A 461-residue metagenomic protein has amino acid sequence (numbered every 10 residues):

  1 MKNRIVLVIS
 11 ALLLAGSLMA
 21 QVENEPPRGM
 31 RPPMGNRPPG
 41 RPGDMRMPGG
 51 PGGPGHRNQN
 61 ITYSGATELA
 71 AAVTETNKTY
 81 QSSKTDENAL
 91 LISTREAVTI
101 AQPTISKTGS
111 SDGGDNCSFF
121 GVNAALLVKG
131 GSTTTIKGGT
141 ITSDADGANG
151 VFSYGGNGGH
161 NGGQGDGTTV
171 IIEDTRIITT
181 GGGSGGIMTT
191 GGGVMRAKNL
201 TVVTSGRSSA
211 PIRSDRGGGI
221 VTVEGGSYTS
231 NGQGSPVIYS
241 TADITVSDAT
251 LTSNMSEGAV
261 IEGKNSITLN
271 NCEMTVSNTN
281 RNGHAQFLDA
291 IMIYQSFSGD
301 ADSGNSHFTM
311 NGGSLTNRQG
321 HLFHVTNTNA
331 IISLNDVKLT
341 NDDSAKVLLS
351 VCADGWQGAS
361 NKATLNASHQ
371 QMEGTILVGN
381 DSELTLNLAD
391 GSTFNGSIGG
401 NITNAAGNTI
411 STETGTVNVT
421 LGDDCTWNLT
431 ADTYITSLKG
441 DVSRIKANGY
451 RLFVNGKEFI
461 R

Functional and structural regions predicted by a protein language model:
M1-I5: Positively charged n-region of N-terminal signal peptides that target proteins for export
A15-S17: N-terminal signal peptide c-region/cleavage motif recognized by signal peptidases
Q21-I61, N157-D166, R281, F297-G299: Disordered, low-complexity segments in secreted/periplasmic proteins that are enriched in proline
N58-N77, I92-S110, V122-S143, F152-T180 (+9 more regions): Surface-exposed loop/turn motifs in large extracellular/passenger domains
Q81-T94: Beta-strand-rich domains and repeat architectures in extracellular enzymes and scaffolds, especially beta-propellers
D115-N116, G121: Feature marking well-ordered beta-strand scaffolds used for ligand recognition
E413-T416, L429-K439, F453: Surface-exposed loop/turn positions within long extracellular repeat scaffolds, especially the passenger domains
G449-I460: Extracellular, surface-exposed repeat architectures
